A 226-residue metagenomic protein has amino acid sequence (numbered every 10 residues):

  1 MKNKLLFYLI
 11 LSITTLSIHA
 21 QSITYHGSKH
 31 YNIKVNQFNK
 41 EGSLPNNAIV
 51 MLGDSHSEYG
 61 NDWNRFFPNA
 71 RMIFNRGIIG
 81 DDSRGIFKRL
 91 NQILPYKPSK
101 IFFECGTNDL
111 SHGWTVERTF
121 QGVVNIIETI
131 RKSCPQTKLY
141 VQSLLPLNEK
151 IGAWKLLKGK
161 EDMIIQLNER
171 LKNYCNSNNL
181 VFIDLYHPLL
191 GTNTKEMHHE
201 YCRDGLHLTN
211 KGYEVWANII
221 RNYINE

Functional and structural regions predicted by a protein language model:
M1-S22: Bacterial Sec-dependent N-terminal signal peptides
I10, Q21, P146-E226: Catalytic His-Asp segment of secreted/periplasmic serine-dependent ester chemistry enzymes
A20-K97, E196: Serine-esterase "nucleophile elbow" of acetyl-processing enzymes
N75-I79, F102-L110, L144, L190: Cell-envelope and extracellular/periplasmic
F102-E104, E128, Y140: Conserved, well-ordered alpha-helix/loop/beta-strand core segments that scaffold catalytic motifs
V116-I126, I164-L167: Charged helix-capping and loop-helix junction motifs
I126-I130, C175: Hydrophobic positions in alpha-helices of CheY-like receiver
C134-K138: A short helix->loop->beta-strand "cap" motif at the edges of active sites that frequently abuts
